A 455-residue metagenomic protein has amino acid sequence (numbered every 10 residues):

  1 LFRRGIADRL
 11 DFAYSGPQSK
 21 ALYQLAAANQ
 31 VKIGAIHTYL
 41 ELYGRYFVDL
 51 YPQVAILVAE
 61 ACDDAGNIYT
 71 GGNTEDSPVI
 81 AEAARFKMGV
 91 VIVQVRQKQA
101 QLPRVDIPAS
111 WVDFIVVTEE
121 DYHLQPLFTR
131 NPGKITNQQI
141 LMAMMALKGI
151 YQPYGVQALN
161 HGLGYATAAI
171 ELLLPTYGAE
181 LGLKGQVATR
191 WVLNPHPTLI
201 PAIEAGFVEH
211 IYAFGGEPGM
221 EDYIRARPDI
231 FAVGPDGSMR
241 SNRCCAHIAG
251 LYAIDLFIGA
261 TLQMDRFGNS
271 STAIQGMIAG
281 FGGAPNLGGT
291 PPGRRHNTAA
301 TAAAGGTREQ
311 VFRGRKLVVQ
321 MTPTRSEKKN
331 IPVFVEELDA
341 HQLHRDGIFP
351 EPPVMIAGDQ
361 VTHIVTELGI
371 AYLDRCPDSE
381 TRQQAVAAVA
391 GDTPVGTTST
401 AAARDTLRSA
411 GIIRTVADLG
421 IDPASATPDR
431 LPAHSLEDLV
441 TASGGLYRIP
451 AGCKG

Functional and structural regions predicted by a protein language model:
L1-G455: Conserved alpha/beta enzyme-core scaffold
